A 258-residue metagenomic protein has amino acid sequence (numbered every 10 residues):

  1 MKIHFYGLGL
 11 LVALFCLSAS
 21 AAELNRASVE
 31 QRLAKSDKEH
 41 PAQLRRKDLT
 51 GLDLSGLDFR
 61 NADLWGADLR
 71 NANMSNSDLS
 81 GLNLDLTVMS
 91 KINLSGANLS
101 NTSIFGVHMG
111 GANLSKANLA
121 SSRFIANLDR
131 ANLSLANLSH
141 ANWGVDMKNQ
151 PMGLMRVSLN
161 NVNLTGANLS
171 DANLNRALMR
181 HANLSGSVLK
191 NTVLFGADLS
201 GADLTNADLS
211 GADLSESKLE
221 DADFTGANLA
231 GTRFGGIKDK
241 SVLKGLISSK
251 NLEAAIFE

Functional and structural regions predicted by a protein language model:
M1-L8: Bacterial N-terminal signal peptides that target proteins for export
L10-V12: Non-collagenous extracellular segments in proteins that contain
C16-S18: N-terminal signal peptide c-region/cleavage motif recognized by signal peptidases
A21-E258: Tandem repeat scaffolds
